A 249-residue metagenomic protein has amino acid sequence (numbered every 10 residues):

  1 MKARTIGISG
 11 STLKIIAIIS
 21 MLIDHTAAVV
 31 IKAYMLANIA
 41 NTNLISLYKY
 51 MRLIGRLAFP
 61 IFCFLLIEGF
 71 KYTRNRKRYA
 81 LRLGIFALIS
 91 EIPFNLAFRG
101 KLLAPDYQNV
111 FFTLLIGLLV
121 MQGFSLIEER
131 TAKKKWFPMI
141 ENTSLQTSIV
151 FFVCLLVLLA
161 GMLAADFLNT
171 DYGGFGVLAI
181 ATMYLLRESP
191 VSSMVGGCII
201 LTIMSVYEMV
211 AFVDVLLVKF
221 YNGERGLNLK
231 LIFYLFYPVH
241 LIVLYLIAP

Functional and structural regions predicted by a protein language model:
M1-P249: Alpha-helical transmembrane segments and their immediate juxtamembrane cytosolic regions
